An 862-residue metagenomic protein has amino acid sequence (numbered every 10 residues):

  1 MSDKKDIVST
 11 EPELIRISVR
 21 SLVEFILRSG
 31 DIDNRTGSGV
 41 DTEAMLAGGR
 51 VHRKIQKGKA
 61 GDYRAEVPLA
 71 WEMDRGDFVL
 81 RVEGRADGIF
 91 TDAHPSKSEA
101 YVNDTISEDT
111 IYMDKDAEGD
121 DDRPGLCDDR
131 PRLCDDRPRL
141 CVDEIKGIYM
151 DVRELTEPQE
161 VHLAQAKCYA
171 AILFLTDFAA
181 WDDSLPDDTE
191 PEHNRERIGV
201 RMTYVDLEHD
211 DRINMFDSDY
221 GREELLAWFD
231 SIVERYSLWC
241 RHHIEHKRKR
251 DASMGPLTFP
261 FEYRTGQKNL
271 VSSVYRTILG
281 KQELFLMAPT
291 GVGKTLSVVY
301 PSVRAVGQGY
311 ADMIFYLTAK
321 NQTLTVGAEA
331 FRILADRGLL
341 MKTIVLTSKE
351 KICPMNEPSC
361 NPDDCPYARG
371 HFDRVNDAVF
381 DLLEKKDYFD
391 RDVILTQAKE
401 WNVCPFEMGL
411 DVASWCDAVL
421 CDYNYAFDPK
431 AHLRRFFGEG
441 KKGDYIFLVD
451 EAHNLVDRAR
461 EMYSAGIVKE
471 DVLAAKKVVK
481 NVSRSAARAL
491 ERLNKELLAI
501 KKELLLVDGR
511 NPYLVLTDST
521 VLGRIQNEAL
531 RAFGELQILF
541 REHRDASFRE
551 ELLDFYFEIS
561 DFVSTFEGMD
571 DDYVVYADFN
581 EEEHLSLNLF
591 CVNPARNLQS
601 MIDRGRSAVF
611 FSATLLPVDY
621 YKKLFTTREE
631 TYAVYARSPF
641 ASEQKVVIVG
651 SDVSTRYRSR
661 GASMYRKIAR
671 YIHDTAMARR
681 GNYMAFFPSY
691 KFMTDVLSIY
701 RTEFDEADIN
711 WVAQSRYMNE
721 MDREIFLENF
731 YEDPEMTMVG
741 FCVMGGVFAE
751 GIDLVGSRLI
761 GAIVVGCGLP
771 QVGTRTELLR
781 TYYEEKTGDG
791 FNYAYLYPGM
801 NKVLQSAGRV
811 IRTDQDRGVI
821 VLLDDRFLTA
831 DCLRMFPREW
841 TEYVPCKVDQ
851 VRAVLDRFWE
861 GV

Functional and structural regions predicted by a protein language model:
M1-D92: Metal-dependent nuclease catalytic cores that hydrolyze phosphodiester bonds in DNA/RNA, characterized by
D74-D116, G125, R130-L226: Mg2+/Mn2+-dependent nuclease catalytic core
I244-M287: Conserved pre-motif I regulatory segment
K247-D251, G255-T258, Y310-V419, N424-F427 (+5 more regions): A substrate-engagement module of RecA-like helicase motors
L279-P301: Walker A/P-loop
V298, T325, W401-A418, D422-L530 (+2 more regions): Signature of the SF2 helicase/ATPase Hel1-core->accessory helical subdomain module
I394-S414, V419, K430-F437, I538-S654 (+3 more regions): A contiguous, basic/glycine-rich beta-loop/short-helix subdomain that forms a polymer-engagement track
S651-S663, S715-L828: Conserved RecA-like P-loop NTPase helicase motor core
